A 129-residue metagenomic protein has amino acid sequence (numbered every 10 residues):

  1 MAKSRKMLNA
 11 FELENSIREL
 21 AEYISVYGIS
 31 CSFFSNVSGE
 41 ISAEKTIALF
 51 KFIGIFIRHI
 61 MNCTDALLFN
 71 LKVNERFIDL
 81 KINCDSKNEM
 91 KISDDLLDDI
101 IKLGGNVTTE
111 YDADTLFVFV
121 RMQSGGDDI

Functional and structural regions predicted by a protein language model:
M1-Y27: Short beta-to-alpha transition helix within the HATPase_c
L20-S32, E40, L67-K72: Conserved NTPase motor "head" modules and their coupling/switch loops across ABC/AAA+ ATPases, GTPases, and GHKL ATPases
G28-I55, R76-I78: Conserved short strand/loop->alpha-helix "switch" segment adjacent to the catalytic nucleotide/phosphoryl-transfer site
A43-N70, D95-L96, I100: Conserved ATP-binding N-box helix of the HATPase_c
G54, R58, N88-F119: ATP phosphate-binding glycine-rich loop and adjacent ATP-lid/helix-beta elements within ATP-binding kinase/ATPase
L68-I78, Y111-D112: Short beta-strand/loop element within the Bergerat-fold HATPase_c
I78-N88, V120: Conserved DxG motif in ATP/Mg2+-binding regions
F119-G126: C-terminal beta-strand of the catalytic ATP-binding
